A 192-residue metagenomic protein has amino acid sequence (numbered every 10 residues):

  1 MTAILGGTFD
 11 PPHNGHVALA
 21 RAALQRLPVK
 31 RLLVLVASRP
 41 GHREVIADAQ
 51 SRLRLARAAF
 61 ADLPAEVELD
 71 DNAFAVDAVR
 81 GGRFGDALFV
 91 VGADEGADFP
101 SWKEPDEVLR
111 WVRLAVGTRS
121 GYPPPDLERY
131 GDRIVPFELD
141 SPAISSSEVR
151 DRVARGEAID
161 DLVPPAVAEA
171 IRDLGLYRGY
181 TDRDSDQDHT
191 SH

Functional and structural regions predicted by a protein language model:
M1-H192: Nucleotidyltransferase catalytic core that binds NTPs
